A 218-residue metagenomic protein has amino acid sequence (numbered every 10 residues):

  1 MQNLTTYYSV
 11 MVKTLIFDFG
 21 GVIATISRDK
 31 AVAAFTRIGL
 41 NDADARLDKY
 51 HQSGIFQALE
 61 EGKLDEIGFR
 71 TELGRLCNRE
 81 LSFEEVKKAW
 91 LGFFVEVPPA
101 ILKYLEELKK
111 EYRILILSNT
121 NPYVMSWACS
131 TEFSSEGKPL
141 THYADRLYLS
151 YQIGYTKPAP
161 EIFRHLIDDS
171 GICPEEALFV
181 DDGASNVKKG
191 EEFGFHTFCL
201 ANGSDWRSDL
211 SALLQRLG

Functional and structural regions predicted by a protein language model:
Q2-K13, N121-P122, W127-G218: Asp-based, Mg2+/Mn2+-dependent phosphohydrolase catalytic module
V10-P99, K110, N121-M125: N-terminal helical cap/lid subdomain that shapes the substrate entry/recognition surface in HAD-like hydrolases
D18-G21, G62, L108, I116 (+2 more regions): Generic structural signal for small/hydrophobic residues in well-ordered secondary structure, especially within
I55-L59, L105, A144: Generic hydrophobic alpha-helical segments
A100-E111, Y143: Catalytic-core regions built around general acid/base machinery
L102-E106, I116, F163, V187: Short amphipathic alpha-helical segments and helix-helix/interface helices
R113-L115, H196: Proline-centered loop/turn at the N-terminus of a beta-strand
